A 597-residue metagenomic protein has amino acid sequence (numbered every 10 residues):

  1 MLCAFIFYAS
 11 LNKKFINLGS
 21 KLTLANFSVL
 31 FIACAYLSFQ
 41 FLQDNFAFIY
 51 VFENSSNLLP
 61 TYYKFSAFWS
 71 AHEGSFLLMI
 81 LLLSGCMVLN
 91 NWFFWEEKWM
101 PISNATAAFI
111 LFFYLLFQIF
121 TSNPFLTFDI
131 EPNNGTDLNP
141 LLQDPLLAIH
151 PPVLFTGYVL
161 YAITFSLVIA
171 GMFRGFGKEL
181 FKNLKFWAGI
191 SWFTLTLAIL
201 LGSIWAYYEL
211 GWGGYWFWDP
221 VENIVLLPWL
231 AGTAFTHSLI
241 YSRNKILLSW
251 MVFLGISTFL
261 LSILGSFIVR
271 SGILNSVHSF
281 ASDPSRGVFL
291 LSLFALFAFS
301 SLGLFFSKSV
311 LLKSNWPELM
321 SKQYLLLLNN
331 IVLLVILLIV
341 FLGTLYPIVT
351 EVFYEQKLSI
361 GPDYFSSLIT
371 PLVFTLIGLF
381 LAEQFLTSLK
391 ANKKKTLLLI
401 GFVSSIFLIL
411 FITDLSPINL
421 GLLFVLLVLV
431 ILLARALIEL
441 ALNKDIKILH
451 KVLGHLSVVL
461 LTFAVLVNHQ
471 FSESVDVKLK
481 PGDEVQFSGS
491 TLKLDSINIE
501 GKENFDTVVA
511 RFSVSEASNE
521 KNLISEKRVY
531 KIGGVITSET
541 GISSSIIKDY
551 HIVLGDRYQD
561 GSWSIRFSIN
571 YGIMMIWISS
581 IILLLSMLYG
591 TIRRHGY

Functional and structural regions predicted by a protein language model:
M1-K14, L18, A25-I32, Y36 (+6 more regions): Contiguous transmembrane helix-bundle modules in multi-pass membrane proteins
C3, S75-F76, L82-F112, L116-F128 (+1 more regions): A conserved hydrophobic secondary-structure block that centers on an alpha-helix together with its immediately flanking
K13-L30, L89-L111, F173-F193, Y241-I256 (+3 more regions): Membrane-interfacial loop-to-helix junctions in multi-pass inner-membrane proteins
F15-I16, F39-E73, N123-P151, L201-I224 (+6 more regions): Membrane-interface interhelical loops and short amphipathic "cap" helices that link adjacent transmembrane segments
L30-F52, S66-M87, F117-L126, L226 (+3 more regions): Transmembrane-helix bundle segments that line or gate the permeation/cavity pathway in multi-pass membrane proteins
A107-F120, L160, S191-L200, T258-S266 (+3 more regions): Alpha-helical transmembrane segments of multi-pass integral membrane proteins
P152, V159-I169, L180-H237, F259-I263 (+5 more regions): Extended, hydrophobic alpha-helical segments in both membrane/secreted and soluble proteins
V459-G596: Accessory, solvent-exposed terminal regions and/or long lumenal/extracellular loops of proteins
